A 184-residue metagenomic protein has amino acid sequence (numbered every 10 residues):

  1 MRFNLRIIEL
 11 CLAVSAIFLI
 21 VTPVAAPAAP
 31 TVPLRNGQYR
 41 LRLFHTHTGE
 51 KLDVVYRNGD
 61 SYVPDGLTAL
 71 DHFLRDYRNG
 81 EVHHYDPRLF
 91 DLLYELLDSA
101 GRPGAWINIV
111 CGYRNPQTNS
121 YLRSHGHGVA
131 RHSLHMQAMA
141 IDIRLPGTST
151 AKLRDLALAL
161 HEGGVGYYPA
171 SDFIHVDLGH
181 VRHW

Functional and structural regions predicted by a protein language model:
R2-L12: Bacterial N-terminal signal peptides that target proteins for export
C11-T22: Bacterial N-terminal signal peptides
A25-P30: Boundary at the C-terminal end of the N-terminal hydrophobic targeting segment
Y39, F44, H125-W184: Catalytic cores and adjacent binding grooves of peptidoglycan-active enzymes
E50, R102-I107, H161-G164, D172: Loop/turn elements at helix/coil->beta-strand transitions in domains of secreted/extracellular proteins
N58-I107: Active-site acidic/histidine clusters and adjacent loop/turn architecture that either coordinate catalytic ions
F90-D98, S120, A151, D155: Solvent-exposed, polar/charged alpha-helical surfaces in well-ordered, non-transmembrane soluble domains, broadly
A105-S120: Acidic helix-start/capping segments at beta-turn-to-alpha-helix junctions
